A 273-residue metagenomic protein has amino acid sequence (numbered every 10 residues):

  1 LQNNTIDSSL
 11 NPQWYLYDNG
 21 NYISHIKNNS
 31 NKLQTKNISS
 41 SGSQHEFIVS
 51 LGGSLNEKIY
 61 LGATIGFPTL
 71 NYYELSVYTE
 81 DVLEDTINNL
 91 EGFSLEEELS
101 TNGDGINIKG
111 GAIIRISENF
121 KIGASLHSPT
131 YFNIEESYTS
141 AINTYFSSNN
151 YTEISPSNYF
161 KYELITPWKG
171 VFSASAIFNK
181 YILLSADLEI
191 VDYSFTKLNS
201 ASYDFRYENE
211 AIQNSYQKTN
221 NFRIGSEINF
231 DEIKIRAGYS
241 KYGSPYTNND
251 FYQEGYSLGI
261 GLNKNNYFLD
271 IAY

Functional and structural regions predicted by a protein language model:
L1-Y273: Outer-membrane beta-barrel porins/channels
